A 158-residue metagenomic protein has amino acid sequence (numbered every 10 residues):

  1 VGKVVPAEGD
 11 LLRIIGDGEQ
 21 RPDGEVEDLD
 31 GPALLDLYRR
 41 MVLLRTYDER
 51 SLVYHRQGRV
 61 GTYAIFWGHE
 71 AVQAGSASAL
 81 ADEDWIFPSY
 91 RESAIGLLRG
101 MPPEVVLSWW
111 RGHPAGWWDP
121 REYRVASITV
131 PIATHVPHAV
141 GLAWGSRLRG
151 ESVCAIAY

Functional and structural regions predicted by a protein language model:
V1-T62: Cofactor-/ligand-binding subdomain signature composed of acidic, glycine-rich, tryptophan-containing flexible loops
T46-E49, V53-Y158: Cofactor-binding active-site loop characterized by glycine-rich and histidine/acidic residues
